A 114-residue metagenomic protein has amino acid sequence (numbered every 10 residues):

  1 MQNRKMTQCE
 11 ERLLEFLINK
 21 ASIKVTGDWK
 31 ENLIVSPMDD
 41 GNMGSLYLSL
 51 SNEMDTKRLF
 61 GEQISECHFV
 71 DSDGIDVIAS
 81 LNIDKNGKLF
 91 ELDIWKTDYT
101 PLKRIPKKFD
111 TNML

Functional and structural regions predicted by a protein language model:
M1-S65, R104-L114: N-terminal domain-onset segments
H68: Short gly/ser-rich anion-binding loops that grip negatively charged ligand groups
D71-L114: Short, compact, well-ordered microdomains
